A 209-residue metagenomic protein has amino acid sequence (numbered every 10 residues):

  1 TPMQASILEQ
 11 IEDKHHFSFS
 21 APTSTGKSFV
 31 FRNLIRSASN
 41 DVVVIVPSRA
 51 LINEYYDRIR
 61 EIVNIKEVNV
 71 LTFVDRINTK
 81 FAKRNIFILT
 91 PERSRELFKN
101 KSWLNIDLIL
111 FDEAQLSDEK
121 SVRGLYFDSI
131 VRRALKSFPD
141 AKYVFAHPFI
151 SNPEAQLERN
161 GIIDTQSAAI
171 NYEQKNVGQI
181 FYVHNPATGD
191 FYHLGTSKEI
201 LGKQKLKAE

Functional and structural regions predicted by a protein language model:
T1-E209: N-terminal helicase ATP-binding lobe
